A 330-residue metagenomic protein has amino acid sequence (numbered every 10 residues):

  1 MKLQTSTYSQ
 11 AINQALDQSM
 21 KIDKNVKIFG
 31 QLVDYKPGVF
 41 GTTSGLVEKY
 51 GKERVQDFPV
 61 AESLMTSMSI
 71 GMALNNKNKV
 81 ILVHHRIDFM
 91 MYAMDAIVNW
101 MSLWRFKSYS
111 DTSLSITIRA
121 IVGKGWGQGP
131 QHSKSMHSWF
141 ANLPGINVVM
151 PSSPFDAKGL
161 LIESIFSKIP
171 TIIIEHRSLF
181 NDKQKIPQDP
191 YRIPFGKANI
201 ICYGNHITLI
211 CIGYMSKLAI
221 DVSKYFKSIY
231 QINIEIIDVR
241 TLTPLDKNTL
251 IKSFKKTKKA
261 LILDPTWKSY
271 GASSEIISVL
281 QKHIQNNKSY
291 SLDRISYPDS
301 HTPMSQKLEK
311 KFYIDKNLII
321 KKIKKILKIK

Functional and structural regions predicted by a protein language model:
M1-P170, I174, K310-K311: Thiamine diphosphate
L32-V33, V39-K49, E62, T112-L114 (+2 more regions): Thiamine diphosphate
